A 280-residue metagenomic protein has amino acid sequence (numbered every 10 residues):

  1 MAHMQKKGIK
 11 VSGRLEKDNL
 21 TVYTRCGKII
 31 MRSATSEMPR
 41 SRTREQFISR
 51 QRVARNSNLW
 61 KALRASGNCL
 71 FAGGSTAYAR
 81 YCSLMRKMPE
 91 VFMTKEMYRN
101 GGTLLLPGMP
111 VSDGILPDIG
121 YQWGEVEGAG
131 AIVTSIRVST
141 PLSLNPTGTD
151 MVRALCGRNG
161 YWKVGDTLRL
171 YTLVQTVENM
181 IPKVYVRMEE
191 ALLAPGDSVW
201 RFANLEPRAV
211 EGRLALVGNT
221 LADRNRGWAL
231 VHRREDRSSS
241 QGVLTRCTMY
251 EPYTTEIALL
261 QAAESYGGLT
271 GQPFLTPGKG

Functional and structural regions predicted by a protein language model:
M1-V126: Long, polar/Ser/Thr-enriched low-complexity segments that form simple helices or flexible linkers at protein ends
T76-G278: Charged linear interaction tracts used for macromolecular binding and regulation
